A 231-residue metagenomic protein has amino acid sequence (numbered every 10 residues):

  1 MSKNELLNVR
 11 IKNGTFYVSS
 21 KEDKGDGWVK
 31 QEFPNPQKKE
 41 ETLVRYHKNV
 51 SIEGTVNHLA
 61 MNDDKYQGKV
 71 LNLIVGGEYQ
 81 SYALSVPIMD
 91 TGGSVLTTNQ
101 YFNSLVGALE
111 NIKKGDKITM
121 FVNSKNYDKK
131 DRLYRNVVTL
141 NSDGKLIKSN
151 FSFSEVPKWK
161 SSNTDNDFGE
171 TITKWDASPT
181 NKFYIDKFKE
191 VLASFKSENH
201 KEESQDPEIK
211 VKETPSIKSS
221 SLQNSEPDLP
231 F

Functional and structural regions predicted by a protein language model:
M1-S85, G93, T97-E110, K125-N166 (+2 more regions): OB-fold ssDNA-binding interfaces and closely related basic DNA-contact patches used across DNA replication/repair
L6, D206-E208, T214: Low-complexity, intrinsically disordered short peptide segments enriched in small/polar/basic residues
V191-K210: Intrinsically disordered, low-complexity mixed-charge segments
K212-F231: Short acidic, low-complexity intrinsically disordered linear motifs used for protein-protein interactions
